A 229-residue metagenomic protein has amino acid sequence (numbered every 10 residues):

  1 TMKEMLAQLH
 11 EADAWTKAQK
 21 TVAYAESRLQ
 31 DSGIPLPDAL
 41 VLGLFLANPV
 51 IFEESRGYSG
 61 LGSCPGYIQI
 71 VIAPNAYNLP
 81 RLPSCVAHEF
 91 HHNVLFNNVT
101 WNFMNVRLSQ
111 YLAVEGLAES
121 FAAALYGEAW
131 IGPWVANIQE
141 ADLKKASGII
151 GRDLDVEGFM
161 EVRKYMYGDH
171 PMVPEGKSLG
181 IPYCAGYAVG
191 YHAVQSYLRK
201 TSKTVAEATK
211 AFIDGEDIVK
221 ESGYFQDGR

Functional and structural regions predicted by a protein language model:
M2-P65: Auxiliary, metal-adjacent structural segments of Zn-dependent hydrolase domains
Q30, H91, L95-V99, A122-W130 (+3 more regions): Hydrophobic/aromatic-lined pockets within catalytic cores
I70-V86: Short pre-active-site segment immediately N-terminal to the catalytic Zn-binding motif
P80-C85, L108-L112, G180-A188: Short, conserved micro-motifs enriched in small and acidic residues
S84-N97, E115, E119: Active-site recognition of the HExxH zinc-binding catalytic motif
W101-F103: Membrane-interface helix caps and helix-loop-helix hairpins in membrane proteins
V106-D153, Y224-R229: Post-HExxH zinc-binding segment in Zn-dependent metallohydrolases
G151-R229: Pan-zinc metallopeptidase signature
